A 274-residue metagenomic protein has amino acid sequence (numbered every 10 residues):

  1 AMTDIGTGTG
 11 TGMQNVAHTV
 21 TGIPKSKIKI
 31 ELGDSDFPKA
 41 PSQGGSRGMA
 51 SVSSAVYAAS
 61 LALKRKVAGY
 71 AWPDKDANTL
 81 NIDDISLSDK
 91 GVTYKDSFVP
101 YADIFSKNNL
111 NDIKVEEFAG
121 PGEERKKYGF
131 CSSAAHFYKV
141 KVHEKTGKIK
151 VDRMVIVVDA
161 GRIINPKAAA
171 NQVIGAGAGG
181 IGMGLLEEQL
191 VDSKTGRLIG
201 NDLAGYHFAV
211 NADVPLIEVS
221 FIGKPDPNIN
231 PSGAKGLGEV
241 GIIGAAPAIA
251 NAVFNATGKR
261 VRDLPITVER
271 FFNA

Functional and structural regions predicted by a protein language model:
T9-V16: Thiamine diphosphate
V16-A274: C-terminal catalytic domains of large/alpha subunits in multi-subunit enzymes
